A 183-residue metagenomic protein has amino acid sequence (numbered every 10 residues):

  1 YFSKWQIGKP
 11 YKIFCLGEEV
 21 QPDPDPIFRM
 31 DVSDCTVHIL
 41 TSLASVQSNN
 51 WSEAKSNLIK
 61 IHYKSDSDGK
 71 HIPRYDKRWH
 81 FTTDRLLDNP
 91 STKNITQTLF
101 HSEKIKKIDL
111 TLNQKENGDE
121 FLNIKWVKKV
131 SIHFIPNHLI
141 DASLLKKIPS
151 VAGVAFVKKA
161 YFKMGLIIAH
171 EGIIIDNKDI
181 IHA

Functional and structural regions predicted by a protein language model:
F2-G8: Sequence/structural signature of beta-propeller domains
K9-I135, K147-P149, A155-K158, D176-K178 (+1 more regions): Acidic/His-rich structured neighborhood in mature extracellular/periplasmic domains
L144: Active-site-proximal segments of catalytic enzyme domains that coordinate small-molecule cofactors or metal ions
V151-A152, H170: Structural motif
A160-F162: Short, charged beta-turn/beta-strand-edge "cap" motif at the junction between a beta-strand and an adjacent loop
M164-L166: A generic structural micro-feature
I168-I175: Short beta-strand-centered aromatic/proline hotspots
